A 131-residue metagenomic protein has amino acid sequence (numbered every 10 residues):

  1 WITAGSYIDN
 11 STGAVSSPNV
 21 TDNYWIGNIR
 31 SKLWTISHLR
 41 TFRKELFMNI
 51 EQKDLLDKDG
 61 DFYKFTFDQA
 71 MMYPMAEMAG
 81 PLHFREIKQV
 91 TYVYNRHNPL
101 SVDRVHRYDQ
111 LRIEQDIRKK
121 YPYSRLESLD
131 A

Functional and structural regions predicted by a protein language model:
W1-N19: Conserved donor NDP-sugar-binding/catalytic core segment of glycosyltransferases
S6, D59, H83-T91: Catalytic beta-strand/loop signature of glycosyltransferases that borders the donor
N23-L33, D59-D61: Short, P/G- and charge-enriched loop/turn segments at secondary-structure junctions
N28-I29, T35-S37, D103-D130: Catalytic core of nucleotide-sugar-dependent glycosyltransferases
W34-D54: Conserved nucleotide-sugar donor-binding and metal-coordinating catalytic region shared by glycosyltransferases
E45-N49, V90, N98: Short, well-ordered alpha-helical scaffold segment located in the soluble/lumenal catalytic or ligand-binding core
F62-M71: Acidic donor-binding loop at a coil-to-helix junction in glycosyltransferase catalytic cores that engages
